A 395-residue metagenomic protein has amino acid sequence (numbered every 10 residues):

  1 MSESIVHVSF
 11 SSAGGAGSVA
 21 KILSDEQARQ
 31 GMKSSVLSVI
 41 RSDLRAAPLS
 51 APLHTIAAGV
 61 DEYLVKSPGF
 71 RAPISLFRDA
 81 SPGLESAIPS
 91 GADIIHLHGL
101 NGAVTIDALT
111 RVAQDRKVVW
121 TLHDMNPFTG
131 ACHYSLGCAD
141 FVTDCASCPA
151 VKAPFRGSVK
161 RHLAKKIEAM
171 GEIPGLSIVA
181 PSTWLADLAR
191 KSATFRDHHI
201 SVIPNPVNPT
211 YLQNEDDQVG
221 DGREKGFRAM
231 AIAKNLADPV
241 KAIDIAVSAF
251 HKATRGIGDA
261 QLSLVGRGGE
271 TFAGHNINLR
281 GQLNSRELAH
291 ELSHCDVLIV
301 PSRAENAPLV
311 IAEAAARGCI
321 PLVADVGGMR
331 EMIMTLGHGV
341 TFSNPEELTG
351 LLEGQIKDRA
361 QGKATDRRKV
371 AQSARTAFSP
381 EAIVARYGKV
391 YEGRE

Functional and structural regions predicted by a protein language model:
W184, P206: Carbohydrate-associated surface elements
D217-V219, Q361-E392: A charged, aromatic-enriched C-terminal amphipathic alpha-helix characteristic of glycosyltransferases across folds
G220-K241, V247-F250: Conserved donor-binding/catalytic core segment of Leloir-type glycosyltransferases
G266-A289: Nucleotide-activated donor-binding/catalytic signature segment of Leloir-type glycosyltransferases, i.e., the conserved
H290-C295, Y387: Short alpha-helical donor nucleotide-sugar binding micro-motif in glycosyltransferases
R303: Aromatic "clamp/platform" in nucleotide-sugar-dependent glycosyltransferases that forms part of the donor/acceptor
I320-V323: Short hydrophobic beta-strand element within catalytic cores of glycosyltransferases and related nucleotide-activated
T335-E347, G354-A360: Conserved acidic donor-binding segment of nucleotide-sugar-dependent glycosyltransferases
